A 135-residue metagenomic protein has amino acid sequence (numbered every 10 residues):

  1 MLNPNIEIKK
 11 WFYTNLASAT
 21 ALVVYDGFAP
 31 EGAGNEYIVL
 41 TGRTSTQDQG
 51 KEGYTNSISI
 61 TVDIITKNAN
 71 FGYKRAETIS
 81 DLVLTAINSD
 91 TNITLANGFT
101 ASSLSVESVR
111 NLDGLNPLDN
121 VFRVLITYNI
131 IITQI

Functional and structural regions predicted by a protein language model:
M1-P30, R43-I135: Charged, amphipathic alpha-helical segments and their flanking helix caps
G34-T44: A short, hydrophobic beta-strand-centered structural micro-motif
